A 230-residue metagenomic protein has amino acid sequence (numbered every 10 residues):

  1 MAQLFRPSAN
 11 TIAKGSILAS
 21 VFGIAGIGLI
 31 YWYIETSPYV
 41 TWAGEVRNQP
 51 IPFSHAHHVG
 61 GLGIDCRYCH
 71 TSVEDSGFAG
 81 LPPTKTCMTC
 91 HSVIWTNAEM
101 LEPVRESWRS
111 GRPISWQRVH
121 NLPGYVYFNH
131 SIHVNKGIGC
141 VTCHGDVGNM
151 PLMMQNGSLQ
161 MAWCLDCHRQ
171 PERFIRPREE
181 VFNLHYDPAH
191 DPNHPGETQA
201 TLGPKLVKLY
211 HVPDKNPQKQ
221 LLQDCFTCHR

Functional and structural regions predicted by a protein language model:
M1-P52, A56-G60, I64, D75-A79 (+1 more regions): N-terminal export/targeting leaders of redox proteins
L4-R6, I94-V126, P171-R230: Primarily the internal scaffold of c-type cytochrome electron-transfer domains, especially repeated/multiheme c-type
Q49, P83-T86, G124, Q160-W163 (+1 more regions): Residues that flank catalytic or metal-binding motifs in active/ligand-binding sites
V59, M88, V134: Nucleotide phosphate-binding site architecture
G61-I64, P82, N135, L159-A162 (+1 more regions): Flanking scaffold residues of small Cys/His-coordinated metal-binding clusters
G63-S72, T84-I94, C140-D146, W163-Q170 (+1 more regions): The canonical Cys-X-X-Cys-His
G124, N129-E180, P188: Soluble extracytoplasmic domains of inner/organellar membrane proteins
